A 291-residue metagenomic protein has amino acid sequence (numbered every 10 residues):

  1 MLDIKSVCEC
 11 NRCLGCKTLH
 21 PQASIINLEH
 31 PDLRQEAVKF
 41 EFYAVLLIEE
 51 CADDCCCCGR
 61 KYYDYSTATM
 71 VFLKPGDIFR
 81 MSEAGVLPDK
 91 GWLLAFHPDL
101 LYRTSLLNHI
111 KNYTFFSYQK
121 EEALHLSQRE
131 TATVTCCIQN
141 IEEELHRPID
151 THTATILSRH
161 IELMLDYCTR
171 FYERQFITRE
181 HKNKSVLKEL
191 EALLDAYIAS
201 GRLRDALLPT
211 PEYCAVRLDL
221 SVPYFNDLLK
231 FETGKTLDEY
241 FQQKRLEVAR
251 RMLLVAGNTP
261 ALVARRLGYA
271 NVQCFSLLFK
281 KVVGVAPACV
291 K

Functional and structural regions predicted by a protein language model:
M1-D64: Generic protein-terminus/edge-of-domain signal
Y65-F79, A95-F96: Conserved metal-binding segment of the jelly-roll/cupin
A68, Y213-L220, F225, L229 (+3 more regions): Append "Primarily bacterial transcriptional regulators
A84-H146: A hydrophobic/aromatic-rich effector-binding and dimerization subdomain of bacterial HTH-type transcriptional regulators
A132-A192: An amphipathic alpha-helical interaction segment
S158, E180-L218, Y240-N258: A short, Lys/Arg-enriched amphipathic alpha-helix from helix-turn-helix/homeodomain DNA-binding modules
F231-Q273: Terminal helix-turn-helix DNA-binding modules in bacterial transcription factors
S276-K291: …primarily DNA-binding HTH/wHTH and HhH modules…
